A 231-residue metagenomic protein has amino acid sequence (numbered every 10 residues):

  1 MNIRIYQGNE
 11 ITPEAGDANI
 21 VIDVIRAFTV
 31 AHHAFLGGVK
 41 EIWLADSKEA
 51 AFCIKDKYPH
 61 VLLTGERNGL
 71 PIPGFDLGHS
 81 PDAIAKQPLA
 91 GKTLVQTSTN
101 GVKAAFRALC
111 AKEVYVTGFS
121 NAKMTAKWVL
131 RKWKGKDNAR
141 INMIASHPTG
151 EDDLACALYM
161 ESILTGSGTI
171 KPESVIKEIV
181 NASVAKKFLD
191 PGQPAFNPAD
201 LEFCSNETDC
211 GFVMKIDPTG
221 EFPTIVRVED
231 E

Functional and structural regions predicted by a protein language model:
M1-R4: N- or domain-start disorder-to-order transition segments that initiate the globular core
N9-T12, N19-H33: Short acidic, Gly/Ser-rich segments with clustered Asp/Glu that frequently serve as metal-coordination loops in enzyme
V21-I22, T64-E66, Q96-S98, T117 (+1 more regions): Short beta-strand segments
V24, K55-G65, I72-H79, K92 (+1 more regions): Structured catalytic-domain cores with a bias toward divalent-metal coordination
V30-F52, K57-L62, R67: A short alpha/beta connector and helix-capping loop motif
D76-E113, K127, D153-E231: Long, charged alpha-helical interface segments
W128-W133: Anionic-ligand binding region
N138, A145-C156: Phosphate/ribose-phosphate-bearing ligand recognition and processing surfaces, centered on ADP-ribose/NAD(+/P+) systems
